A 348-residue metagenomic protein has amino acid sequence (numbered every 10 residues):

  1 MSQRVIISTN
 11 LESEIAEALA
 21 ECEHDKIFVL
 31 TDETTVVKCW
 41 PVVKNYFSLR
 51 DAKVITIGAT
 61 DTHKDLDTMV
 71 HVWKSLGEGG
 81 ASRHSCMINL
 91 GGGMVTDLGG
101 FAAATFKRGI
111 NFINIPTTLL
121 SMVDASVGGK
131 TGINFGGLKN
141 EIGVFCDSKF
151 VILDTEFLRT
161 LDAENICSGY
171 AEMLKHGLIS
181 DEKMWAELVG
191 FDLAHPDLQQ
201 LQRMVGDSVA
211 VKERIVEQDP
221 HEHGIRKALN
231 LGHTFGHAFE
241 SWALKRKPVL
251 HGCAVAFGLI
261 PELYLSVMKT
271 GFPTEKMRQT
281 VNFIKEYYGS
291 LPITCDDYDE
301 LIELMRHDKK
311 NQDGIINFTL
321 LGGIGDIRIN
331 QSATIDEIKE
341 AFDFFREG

Functional and structural regions predicted by a protein language model:
M1-C86: ATP/NTP phosphate-donor binding region
L76-L90, D97-N114: Non-catalytic interfacial helical region
E78-A81, D147-F150, E156-A163, A171-K183 (+9 more regions): Generic secondary-structure signature for well-ordered alpha-helical cores
M94-F101, M122, A238: Short glycine/serine/threonine-rich phosphate/pyrophosphate-binding segments that cradle anionic phosphate groups
F101-L193: A glycine/threonine-rich phosphate-anchoring loop and its flanking beta-alpha core in nucleotide/phosphate-binding
M173, T274-G348: C-terminal charged capping/lid subdomain of soluble metabolic enzymes
F191-D299: Active-site segments that bind and position negatively charged phosphate/pyrophosphate groups
